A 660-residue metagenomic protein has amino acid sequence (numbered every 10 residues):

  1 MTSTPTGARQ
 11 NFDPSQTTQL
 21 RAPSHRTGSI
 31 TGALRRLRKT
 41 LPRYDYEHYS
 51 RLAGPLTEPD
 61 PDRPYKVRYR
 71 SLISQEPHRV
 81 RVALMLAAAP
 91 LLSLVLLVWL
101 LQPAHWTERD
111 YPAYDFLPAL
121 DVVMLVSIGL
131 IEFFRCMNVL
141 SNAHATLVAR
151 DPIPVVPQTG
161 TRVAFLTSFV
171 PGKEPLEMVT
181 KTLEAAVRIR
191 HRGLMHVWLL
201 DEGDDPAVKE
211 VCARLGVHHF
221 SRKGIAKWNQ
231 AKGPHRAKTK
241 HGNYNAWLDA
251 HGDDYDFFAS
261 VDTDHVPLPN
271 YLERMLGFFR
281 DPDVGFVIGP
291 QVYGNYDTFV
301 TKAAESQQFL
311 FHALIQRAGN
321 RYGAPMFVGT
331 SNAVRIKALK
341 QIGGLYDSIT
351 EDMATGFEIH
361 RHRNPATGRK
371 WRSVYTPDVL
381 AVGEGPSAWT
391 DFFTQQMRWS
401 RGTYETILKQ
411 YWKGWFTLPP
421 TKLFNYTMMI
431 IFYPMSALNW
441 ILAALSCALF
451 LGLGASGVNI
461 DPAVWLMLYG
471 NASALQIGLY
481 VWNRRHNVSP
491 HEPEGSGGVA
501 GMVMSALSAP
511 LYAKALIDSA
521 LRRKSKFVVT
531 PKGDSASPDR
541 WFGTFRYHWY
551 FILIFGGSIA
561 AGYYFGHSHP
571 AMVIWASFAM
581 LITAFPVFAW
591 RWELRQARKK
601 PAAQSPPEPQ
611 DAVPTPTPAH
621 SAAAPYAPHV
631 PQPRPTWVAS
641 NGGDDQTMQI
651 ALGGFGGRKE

Functional and structural regions predicted by a protein language model:
T2-V82, T182-A185, L475-K514, D518: Membrane-anchoring/interfacial helices and their immediately flanking loops in integral membrane proteins
D60-K181: N-proximal low-complexity "stem/linker" segments adjacent to membrane-targeting elements
Y69-A88, E174-V179, W415-N439, R523 (+1 more regions): Loop-to-transmembrane boundary segments
L94-E132, A145-A149, V155, F432-K526 (+1 more regions): Membrane-embedded multi-pass helical conduit in multi-pass membrane proteins, especially envelope-biosynthetic
T182-L194: Short, acidic, metal-binding catalytic loop of nucleotide-sugar glycosyltransferases
D201-A213, G224-A226: A conserved acidic beta->alpha catalytic loop
F220-D256, P269-A354, E358-G368, P377-I431: Long helical/loop segments within the catalytic core of UDP-sugar-dependent glycosyltransferases, especially the large
V261-V266: The conserved acidic donor/metal-binding loop of glycosyltransferases
